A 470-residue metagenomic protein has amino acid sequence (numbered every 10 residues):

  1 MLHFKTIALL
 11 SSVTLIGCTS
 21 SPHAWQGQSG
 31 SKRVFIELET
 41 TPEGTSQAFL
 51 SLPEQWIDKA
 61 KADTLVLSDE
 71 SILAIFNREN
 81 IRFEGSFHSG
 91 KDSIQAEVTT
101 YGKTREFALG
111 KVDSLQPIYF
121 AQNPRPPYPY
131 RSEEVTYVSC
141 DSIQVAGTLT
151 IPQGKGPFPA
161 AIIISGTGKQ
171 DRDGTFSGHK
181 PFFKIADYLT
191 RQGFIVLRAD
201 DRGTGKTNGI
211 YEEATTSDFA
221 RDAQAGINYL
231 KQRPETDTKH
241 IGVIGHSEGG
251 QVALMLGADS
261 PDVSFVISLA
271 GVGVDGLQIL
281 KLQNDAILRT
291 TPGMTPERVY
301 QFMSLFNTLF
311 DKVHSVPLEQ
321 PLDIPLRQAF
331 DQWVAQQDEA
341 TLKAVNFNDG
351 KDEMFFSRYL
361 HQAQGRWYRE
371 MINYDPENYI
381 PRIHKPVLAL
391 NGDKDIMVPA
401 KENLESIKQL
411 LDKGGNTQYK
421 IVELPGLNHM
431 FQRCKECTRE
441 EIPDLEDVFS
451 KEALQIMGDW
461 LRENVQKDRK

Functional and structural regions predicted by a protein language model:
P22-F87, S93-T100, F182: Central antiparallel beta-sheet cores of small beta-barrel/beta-sandwich binding domains
G30, S114-G156: N-terminal cap/lid segment of alpha/beta-hydrolase-fold proteins
P157-T167: Short beta-strand element of the alpha/beta-hydrolase
T175-V196: Short amphipathic alpha-helix adjacent to the substrate-entry channel of hydrolases
E213-P234: Alpha/beta-hydrolase active-site loop
L269-P381: Accessory cap/linker subdomain of secreted extracellular hydrolases
I383, A389-N391, D395: Short beta-strand/loop motif that positions the catalytic acidic residue of the alpha/beta-hydrolase fold
I396-E402: Conserved alpha/beta-hydrolase "acid-adjacent" motif
